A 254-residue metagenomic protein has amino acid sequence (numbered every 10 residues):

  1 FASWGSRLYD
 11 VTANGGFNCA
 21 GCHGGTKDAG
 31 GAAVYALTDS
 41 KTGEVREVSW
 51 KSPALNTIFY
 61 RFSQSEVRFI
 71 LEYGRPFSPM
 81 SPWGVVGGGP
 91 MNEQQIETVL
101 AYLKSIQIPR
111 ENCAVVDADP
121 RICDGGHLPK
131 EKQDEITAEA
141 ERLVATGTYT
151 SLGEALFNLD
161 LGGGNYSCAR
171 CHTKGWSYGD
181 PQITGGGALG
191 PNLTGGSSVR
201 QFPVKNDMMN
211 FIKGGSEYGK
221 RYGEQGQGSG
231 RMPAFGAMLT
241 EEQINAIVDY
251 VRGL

Functional and structural regions predicted by a protein language model:
F1-N14, D119-G164: Electrostatic cytochrome c docking/interface patches
A2-N14, G24, A32-R46, W83 (+1 more regions): Sequence context of c-type cytochrome heme-c attachment sites
G5, G15-T26, V99, G163-W176 (+3 more regions): The canonical Cys-X-X-Cys-His
S6-A20, Q64, E154-A169, G179-I183 (+1 more regions): Sequence context surrounding c-type heme c attachment/ligation sites in exported
N14-G16, R61, P90, G147 (+2 more regions): Short coil/turn and helix-start
F17-G21, P82-W83, P109-A118, S167-R170: Surface-exposed patches in mature extracellular/periplasmic domains of secreted proteins
T26-A33, G88, S105-V115, T148-A155 (+4 more regions): Inter-heme linker and motif-flanking segments adjacent to c-type heme-binding CXXCH motifs in c-type cytochromes
A36-I106, G179-L254: Extracytoplasmic electron-transfer domains, predominantly the class I c-type cytochrome c fold
